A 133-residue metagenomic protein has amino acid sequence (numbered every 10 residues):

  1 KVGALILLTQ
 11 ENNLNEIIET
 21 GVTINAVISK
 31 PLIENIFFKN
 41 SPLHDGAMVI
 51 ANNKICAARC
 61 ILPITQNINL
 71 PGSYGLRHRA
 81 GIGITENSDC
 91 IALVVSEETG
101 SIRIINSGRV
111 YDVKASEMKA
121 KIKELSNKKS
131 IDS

Functional and structural regions predicted by a protein language model:
K1-S133: Divalent-cation
